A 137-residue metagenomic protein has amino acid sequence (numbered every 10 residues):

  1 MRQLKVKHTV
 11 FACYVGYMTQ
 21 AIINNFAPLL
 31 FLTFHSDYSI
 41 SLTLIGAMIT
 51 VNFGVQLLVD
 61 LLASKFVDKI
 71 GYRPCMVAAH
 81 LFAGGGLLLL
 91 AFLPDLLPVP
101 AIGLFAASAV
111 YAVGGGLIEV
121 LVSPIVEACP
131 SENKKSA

Functional and structural regions predicted by a protein language model:
H8-L42, D60, V122-S123: Extracytoplasmic
G16, M48-I49, A107, A137: Hydrophobic positions within alpha-helical transmembrane segments of Major Facilitator Superfamily-type secondary
M18, P100-I118: Hydrophobic core of transmembrane alpha-helices in multi-pass small-molecule transporters, especially MFS/SLC-type
F31, I40-I49, P100, L104: Juxtamembrane helix-start elements in MFS-like secondary transporters
A47-K65: Central cavity-lining transmembrane alpha-helices of secondary-active solute carriers, predominantly the Major
R73-M76, L104: Primarily marks hydrophobic transmembrane alpha-helices of the MFS/SLC 12-helix fold
L81-P98: C-terminal ends and interior cores of transmembrane alpha-helices in multi-pass membrane transporters/permeases
L117-P130: Intracellular juxtamembrane helix-capping segments at the cytosolic ends of symmetry-related transmembrane helices
